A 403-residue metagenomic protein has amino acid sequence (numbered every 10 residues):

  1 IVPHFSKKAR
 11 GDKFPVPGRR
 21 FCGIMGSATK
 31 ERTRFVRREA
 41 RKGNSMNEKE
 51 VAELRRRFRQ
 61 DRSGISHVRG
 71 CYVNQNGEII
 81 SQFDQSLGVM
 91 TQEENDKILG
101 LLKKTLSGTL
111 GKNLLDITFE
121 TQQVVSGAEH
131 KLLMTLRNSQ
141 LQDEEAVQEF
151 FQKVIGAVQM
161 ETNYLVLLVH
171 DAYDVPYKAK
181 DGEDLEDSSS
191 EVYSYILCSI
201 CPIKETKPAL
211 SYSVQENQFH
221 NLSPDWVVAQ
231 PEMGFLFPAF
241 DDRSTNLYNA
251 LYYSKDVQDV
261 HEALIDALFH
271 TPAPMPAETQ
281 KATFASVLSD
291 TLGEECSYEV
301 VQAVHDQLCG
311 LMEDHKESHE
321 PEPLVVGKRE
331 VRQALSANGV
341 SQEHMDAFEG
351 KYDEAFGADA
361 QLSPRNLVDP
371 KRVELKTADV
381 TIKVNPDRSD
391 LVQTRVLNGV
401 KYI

Functional and structural regions predicted by a protein language model:
A9-G18: Cationic, amphipathic, low-complexity segments that mediate targeting or membrane/lipid association
K13, G23-K30, R34: Short, positively charged and aromatic/hydrophobic N-terminal segments
R55-K371: Long, hydrophobic alpha/beta structural blocks
V373-L375, D390-R395: Short, exposed beta-strand/loop patches in secreted or surface proteins that constitute
T381-P386, D390-L391: Short, surface-exposed loop/strand segments
D387, R395-Y402: Extended, charge-rich low-complexity regions and/or helical-solenoid scaffolds
